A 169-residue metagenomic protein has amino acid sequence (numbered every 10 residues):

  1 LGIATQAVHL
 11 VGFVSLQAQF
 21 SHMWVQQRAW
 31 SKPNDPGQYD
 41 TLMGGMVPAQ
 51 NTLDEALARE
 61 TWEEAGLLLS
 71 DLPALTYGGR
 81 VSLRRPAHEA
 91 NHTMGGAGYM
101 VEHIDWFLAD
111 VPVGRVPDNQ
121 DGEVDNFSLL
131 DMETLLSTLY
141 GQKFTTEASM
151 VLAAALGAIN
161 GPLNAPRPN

Functional and structural regions predicted by a protein language model:
L1-Q19: Acidic, metal-coordinating catalytic segment for phosphate/diphosphate chemistry, firing primarily on the Nudix
I3, W30-S31, D35-Y39, R84-M94 (+1 more regions): Nudix hydrolase/Nudix homology domain
H9, H22, N126: Conserved beta-strand and immediately adjacent loop positions that scaffold enzyme active sites
L10, L42-M43, F107: A structural signal for short, well-ordered beta-strand segments
Q19-E63, L67, Y77-S82: Conserved Nudix-box catalytic region and its N-terminal flanking loop in Nudix hydrolases and closely related
L69-D71: Elongated scaffolding segments in large macromolecular assemblies, built predominantly from amphipathic alpha-helices
